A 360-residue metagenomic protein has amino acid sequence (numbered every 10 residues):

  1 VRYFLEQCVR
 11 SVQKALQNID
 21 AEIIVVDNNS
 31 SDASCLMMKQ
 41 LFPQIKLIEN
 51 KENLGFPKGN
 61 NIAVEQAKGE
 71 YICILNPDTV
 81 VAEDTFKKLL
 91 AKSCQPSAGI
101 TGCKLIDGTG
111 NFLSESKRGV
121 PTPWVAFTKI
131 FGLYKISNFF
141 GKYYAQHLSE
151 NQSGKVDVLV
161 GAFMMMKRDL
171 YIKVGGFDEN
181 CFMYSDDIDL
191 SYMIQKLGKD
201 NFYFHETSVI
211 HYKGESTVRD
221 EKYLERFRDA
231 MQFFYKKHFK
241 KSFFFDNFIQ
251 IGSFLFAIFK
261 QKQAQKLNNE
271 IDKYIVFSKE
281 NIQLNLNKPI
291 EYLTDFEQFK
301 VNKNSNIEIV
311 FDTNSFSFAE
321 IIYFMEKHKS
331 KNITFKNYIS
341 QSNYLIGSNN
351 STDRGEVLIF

Functional and structural regions predicted by a protein language model:
V1-L16, L286-N287: Short, well-formed alpha-helical segments that are part of the catalytic scaffolds of diverse glycosyltransferases
V9-E52, I62, A91: Acidic donor-binding segment of Leloir-type glycosyltransferases
E49-A67, E83, K88: Glycine-rich, basic loop-to-helix element that forms the pyrophosphate-binding segment of sugar-nucleotide handling
I72: Short aromatic/hydrophobic "clamp" motif used to bind/position activated sugar donors
V80-E115: Conserved donor NDP-sugar-binding/catalytic core segment of glycosyltransferases
V120-V156: Short, flexible, basic/aromatic active-site loop/helix in glycosyltransferases
S149-N151, D157-T207, Y323-E326: A short, conserved alpha-helix in the catalytic core of glycosyltransferases
Y192, K196-K266: Active-site-adjacent helix/loop segment of glycosyltransferases that harbors family-specific signature motifs
